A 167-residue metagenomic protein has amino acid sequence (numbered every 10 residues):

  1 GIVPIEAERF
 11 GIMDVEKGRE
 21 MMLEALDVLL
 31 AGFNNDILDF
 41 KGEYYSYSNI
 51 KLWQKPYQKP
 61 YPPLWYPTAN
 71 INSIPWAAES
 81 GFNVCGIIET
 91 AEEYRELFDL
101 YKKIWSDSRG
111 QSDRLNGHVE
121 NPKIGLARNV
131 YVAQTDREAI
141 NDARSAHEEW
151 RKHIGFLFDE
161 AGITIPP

Functional and structural regions predicted by a protein language model:
G1-I2, P67: Non-cysteine beta-strand/loop elements that form the S-adenosyl-L-methionine
I2-V3, A91: Conserved beta-strand edge residues that scaffold enzyme active sites
V3-M13, E79-S80: Acidic/polar active-site rim loop that often engages polyanionic ligands
G11-E20, Y61-P62: Flexible, glycine/proline-enriched loop segments at strand-loop-helix junctions that form or flank small-ligand binding
E16-W53, E92-P167: An alpha-helical appendage that flanks or caps ligand/catalytic pockets
Q58-A69, V130-A133: Active-site mouth loops of central-metabolism enzymes
L64-P67, F82-G86, P122-R128: Hydrophobic faces of well-ordered beta-strands that scaffold small-molecule active sites in alpha/beta enzyme cores
A69-E93, L97-F98, K102: A conserved active-site cap/scaffold subdomain adjacent to cofactor or substrate pockets
